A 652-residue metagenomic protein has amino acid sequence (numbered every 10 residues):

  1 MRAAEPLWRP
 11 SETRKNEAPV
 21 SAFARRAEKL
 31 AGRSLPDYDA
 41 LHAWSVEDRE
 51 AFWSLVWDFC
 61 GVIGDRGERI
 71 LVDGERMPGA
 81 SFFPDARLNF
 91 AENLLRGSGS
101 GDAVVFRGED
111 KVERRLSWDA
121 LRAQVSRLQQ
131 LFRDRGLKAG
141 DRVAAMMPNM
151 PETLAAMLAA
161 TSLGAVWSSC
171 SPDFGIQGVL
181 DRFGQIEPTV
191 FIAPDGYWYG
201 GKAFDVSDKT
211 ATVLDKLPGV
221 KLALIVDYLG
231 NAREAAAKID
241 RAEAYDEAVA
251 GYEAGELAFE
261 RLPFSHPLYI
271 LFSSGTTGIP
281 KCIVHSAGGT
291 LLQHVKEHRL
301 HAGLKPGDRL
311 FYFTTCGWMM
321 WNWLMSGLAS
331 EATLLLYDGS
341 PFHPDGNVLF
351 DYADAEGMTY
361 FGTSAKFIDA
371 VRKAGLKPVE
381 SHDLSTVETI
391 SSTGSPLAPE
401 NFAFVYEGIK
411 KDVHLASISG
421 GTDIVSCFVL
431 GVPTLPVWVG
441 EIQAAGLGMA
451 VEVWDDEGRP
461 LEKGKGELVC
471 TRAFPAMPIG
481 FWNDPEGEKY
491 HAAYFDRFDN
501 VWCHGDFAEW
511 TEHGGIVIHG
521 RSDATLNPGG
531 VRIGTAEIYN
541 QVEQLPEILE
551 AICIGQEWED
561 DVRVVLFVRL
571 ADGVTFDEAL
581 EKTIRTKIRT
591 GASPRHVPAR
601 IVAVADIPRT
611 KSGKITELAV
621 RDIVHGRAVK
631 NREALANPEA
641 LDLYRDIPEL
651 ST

Functional and structural regions predicted by a protein language model:
A40-W44, A91, V104-L158, G175-L180 (+2 more regions): Conserved AMP-binding/adenylate-forming core of the ANL superfamily
S100-D102, L224-I225, A236-F272, I279 (+3 more regions): Conserved pre-ATP/AMP-binding loop-to-beta segment of ANL
P148, V190-K209, G230, Y337-F342 (+3 more regions): Adenylate-forming
S162-E247, E356-G357, S364-A365: Structural core segment of the AMP-binding/adenylate-forming
C170-D195, T210, F342, D354 (+10 more regions): AMP-binding/adenylate-forming catalytic core of the ANL superfamily
L222-D227, T590-I615, R627-S651: AMP-binding/adenylate-forming catalytic domain of the ANL superfamily
G289-R309, M319-T359, A374: Conserved AMP-binding/adenylation subdomain of ANL enzymes
L300, D354, E388-G515, S522-T525 (+1 more regions): Conserved AMP-binding/adenylate-forming
